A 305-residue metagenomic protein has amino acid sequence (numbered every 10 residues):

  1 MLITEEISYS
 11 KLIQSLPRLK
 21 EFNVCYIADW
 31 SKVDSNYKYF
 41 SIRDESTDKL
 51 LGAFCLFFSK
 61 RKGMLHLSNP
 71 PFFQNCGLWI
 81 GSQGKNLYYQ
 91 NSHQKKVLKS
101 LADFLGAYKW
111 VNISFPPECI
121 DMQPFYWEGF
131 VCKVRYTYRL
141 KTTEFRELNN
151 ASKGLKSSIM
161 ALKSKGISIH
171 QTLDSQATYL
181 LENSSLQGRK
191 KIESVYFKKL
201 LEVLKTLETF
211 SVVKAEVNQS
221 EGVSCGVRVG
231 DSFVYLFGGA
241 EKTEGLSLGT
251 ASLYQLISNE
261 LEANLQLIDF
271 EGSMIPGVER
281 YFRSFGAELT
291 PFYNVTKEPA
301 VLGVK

Functional and structural regions predicted by a protein language model:
L2-S46, A53-G63, F115-E244: A conserved beta-strand-loop-helix scaffold within acyl/acetyltransferase catalytic domains
K60-G77: Conserved acyl-donor/pantetheine-binding loop and adjacent beta-alpha core of acyl/acetyltransferases and related
F73-Y88, F237-L246: A short, internal acetyl-CoA/4′-phosphopantetheine-binding micro-motif in the GNAT/acyltransferase core
Y89-V97, I192-Y196: Soluble or luminal CAZymes and related metallo-dependent hydrolases
S92-K109, S252-Q266: Conserved acyl-CoA
K109-F115: Divalent metal-dependent hydrolysis catalytic cores, especially in the metallo-beta-lactamase
N112, H170, Q266-F270: Short catalytic-loop micro-motif centered on adjacent basic/acidic residues
E202, T209-G303: Aromatic (often tryptophan-rich) hydrophobic motifs at membrane interfaces
